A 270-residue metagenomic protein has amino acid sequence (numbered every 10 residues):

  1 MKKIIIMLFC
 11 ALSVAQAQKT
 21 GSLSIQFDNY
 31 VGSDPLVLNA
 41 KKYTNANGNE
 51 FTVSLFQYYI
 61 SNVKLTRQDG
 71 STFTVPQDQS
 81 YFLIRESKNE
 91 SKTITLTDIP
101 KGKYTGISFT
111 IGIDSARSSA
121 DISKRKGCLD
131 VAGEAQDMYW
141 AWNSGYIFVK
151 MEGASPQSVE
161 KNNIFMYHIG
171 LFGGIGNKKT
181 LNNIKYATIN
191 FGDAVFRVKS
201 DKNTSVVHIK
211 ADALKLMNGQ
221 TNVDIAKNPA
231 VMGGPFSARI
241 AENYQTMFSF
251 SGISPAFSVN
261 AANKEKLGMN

Functional and structural regions predicted by a protein language model:
M1-S22: Bacterial Sec-dependent N-terminal signal peptides
Q18-N270: A short, solvent-exposed, low-complexity linear motif enriched for acidic/polar residues with Pro/Gly/Ser/Thr
